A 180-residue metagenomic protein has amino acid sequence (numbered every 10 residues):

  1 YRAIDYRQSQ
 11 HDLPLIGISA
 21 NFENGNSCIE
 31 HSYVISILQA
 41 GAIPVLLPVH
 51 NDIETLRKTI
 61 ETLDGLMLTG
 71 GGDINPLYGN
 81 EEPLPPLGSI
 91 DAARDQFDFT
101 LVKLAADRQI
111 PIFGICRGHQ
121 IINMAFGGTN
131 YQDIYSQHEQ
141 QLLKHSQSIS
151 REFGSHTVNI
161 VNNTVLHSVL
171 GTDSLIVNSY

Functional and structural regions predicted by a protein language model:
Y1-I115, N123-Y131, Y135-N163, H167-V169 (+1 more regions): N-terminal beta1-alpha1 cap of cysteine-dependent amidohydrolase-like domains
H119: Catalytic nucleophile loop
N178-Y180: A glycine-rich beta-turn/hairpin centered on an aromatic-Pro dipeptide
